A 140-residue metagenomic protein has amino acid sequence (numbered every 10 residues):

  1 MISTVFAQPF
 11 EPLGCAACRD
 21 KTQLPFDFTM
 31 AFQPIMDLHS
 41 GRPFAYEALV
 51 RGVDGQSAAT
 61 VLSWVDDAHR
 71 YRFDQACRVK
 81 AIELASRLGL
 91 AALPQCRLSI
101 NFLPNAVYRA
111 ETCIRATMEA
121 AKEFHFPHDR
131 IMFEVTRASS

Functional and structural regions predicted by a protein language model:
I2-F124: Bacterial c-di-GMP phosphodiesterase EAL domain
A121-S140: The catalytic core of metal-dependent phosphodiesterases that act on cyclic dinucleotides
